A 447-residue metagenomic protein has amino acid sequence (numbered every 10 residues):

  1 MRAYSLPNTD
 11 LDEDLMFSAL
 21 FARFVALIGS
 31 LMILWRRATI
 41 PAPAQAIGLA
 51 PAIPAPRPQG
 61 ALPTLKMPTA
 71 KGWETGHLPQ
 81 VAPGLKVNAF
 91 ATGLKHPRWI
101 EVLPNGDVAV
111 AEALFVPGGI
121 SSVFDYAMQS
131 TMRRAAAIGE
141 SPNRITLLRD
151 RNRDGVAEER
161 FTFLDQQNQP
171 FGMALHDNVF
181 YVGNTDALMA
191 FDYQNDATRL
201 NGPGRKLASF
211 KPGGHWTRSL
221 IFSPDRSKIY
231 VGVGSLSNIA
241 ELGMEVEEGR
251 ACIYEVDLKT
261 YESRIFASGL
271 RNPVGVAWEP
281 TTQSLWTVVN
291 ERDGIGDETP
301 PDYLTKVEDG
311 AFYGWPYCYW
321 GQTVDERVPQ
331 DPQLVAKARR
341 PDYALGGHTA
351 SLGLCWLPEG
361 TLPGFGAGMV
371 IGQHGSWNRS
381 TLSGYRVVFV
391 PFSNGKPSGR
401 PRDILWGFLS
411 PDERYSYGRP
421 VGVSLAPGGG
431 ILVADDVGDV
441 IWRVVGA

Functional and structural regions predicted by a protein language model:
I40-A82, P117-S121, D125-A135, E140-P142 (+10 more regions): Beta-propeller domain segments
A91-G93, T162-Q167, L207-P212, F266-G269 (+3 more regions): Surface loop/turn motifs at the tips and blade-to-blade linkers of beta-strand repeat domains
D107-A109, V179-V182, K228-G232, S284-V288 (+2 more regions): Conserved beta-propeller blade signature
S121-L175: Blade-loop segments of beta-propeller domains
L147, L188-D192, E255, K306 (+2 more regions): Conserved blade-register residue in beta-propeller folds
A157-L164, R199-A208, R264-A267, G314-G321 (+1 more regions): Beta-propeller fold detector
E159-H176, N184-S223: Asp-box/WD-like beta-propeller blade repeats and closely related beta-sheet repeat scaffolds
